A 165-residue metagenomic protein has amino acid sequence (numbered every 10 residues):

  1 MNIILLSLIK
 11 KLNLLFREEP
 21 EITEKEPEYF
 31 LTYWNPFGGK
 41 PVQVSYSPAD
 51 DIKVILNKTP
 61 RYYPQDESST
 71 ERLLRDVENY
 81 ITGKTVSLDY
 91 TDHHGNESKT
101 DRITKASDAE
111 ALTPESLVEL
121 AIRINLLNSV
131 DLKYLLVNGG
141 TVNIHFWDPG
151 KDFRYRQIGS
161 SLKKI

Functional and structural regions predicted by a protein language model:
M1-E19: Amphipathic alpha-helical segments
L12, T85-I165: Acidic, proline/glycine-rich low-complexity IDRs
R17-Y29, N79-R102: Short glycine-rich, low-complexity/disordered patches
E19-I52: Amphipathic, interaction-prone secondary-structure segments
N35-P36, S47, L56, D92 (+1 more regions): Acidic surface patches and DE-rich sequence motifs
Y46-I52, I81-G83, A106-A109: Short, solvent-exposed coil/turn segments at beta-strand boundaries
N57-S68: A short, exposed loop/beta-hairpin motif centered on an aromatic-Gly-Thr core
T70-I81: Short amphipathic C-terminal alpha-helix that caps PH/PH-like domains
